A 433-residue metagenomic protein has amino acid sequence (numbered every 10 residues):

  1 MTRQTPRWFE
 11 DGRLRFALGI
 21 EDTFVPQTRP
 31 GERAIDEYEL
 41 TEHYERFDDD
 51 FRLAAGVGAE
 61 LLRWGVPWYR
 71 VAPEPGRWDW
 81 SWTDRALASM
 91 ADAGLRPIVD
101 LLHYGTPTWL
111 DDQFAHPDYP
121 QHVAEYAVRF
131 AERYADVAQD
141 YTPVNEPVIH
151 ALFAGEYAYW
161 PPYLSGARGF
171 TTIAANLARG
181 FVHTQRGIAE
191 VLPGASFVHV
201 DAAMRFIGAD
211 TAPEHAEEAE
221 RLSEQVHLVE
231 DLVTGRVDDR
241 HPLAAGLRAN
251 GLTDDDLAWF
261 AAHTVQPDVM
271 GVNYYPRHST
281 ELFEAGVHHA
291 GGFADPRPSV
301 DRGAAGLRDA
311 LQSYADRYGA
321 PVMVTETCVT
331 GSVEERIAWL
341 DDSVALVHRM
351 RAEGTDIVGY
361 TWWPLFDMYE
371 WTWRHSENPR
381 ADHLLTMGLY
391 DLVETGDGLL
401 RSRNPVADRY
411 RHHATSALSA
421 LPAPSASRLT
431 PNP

Functional and structural regions predicted by a protein language model:
M1-G58: N-terminal carbohydrate-binding accessory modules
T2-A17, D84-A88, D92-E335, A345-N432: Active-site region of glycoside hydrolase catalytic domains
R29-D36, G65-R70, P162-L164, G251-L252 (+1 more regions): Short glycine/proline-rich turn/loop motifs
R33-E39, G76-W78, D112-P117: Short glycine-enriched, charge-decorated loop/helix-capping segments at active-site entrances that position
Y38-E39, E74-P75, I173, S299: A generic structural signal for short
L53-A59, A93, V191: A short, Lys/Arg-enriched amphipathic alpha-helix followed by its capping loop at the start of a domain
V57-T83: Aromatic-lined carbohydrate-binding/catalytic grooves of carbohydrate-active enzymes
D79-W82, E335-W339: Residues at alpha-helix caps and immediate loop-helix transition turns in enzyme cores, especially N- and C-cap
